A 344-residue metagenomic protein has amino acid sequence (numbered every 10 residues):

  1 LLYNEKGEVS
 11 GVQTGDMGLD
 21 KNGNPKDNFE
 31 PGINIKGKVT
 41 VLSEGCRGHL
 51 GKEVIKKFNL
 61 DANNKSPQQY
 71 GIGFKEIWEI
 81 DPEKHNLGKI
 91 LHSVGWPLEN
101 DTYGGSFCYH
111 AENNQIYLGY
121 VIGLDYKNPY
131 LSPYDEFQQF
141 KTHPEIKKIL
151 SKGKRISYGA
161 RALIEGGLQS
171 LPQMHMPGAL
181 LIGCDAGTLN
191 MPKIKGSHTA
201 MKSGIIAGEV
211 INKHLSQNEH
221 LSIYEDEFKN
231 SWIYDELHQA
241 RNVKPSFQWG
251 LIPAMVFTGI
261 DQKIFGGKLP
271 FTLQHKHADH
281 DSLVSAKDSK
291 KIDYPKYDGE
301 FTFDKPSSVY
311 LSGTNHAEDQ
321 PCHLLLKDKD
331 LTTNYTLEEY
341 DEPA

Functional and structural regions predicted by a protein language model:
L1-K148, I206, V210: Predominantly flavin-linked oxidoreductase catalytic cores and closely associated redox partners
G48-L50, D125-K127, G167-L171, T188-N190 (+1 more regions): Flexible loop/turn segments at secondary-structure boundaries
K65, N128-L131, S170-Q173, M191-T199 (+3 more regions): Alpha-helix capping and helix-loop boundary segments enriched in small/acidic/polar residues
I72, E76-E99, F107-H110, N114-I116 (+3 more regions): Mid-to-C-terminal "cap/lid" subdomains and adjacent gly/pro-rich loops that border and regulate access to redox
E112-N114, Q173-P192: Short FAD-binding loop at a beta-strand-to-alpha-helix junction that anchors the flavin cofactor in diverse
K148-Q169: Flavin (FAD/FMN) cofactor-binding core of flavoprotein oxidoreductases
G187-K193, I205, E209-I252: Active-site-proximal substrate-binding core of FAD-dependent oxidoreductases
E227, S231-A344: Ferredoxin-type iron-sulfur electron-transfer modules and their immediate structural context
